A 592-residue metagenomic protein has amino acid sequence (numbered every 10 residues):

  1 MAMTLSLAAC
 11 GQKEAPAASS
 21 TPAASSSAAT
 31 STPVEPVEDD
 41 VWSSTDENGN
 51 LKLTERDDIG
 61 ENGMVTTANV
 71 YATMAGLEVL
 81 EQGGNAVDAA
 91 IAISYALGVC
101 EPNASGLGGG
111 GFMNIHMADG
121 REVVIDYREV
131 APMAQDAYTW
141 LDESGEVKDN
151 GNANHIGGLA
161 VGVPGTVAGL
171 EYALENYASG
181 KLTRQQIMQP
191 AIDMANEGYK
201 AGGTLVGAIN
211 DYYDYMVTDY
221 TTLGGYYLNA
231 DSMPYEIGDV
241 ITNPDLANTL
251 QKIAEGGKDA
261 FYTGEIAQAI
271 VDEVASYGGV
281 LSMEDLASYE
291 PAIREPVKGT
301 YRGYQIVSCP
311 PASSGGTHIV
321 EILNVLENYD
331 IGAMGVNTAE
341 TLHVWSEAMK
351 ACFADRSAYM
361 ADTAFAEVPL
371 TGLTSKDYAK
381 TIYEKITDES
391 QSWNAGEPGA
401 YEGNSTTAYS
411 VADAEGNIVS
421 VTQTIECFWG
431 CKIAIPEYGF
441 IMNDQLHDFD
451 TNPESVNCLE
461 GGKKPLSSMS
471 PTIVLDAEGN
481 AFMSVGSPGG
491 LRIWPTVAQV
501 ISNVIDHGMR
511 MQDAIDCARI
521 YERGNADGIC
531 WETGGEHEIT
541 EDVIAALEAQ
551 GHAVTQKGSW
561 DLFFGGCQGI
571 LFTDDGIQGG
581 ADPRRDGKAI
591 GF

Functional and structural regions predicted by a protein language model:
S6-A9: C-terminal motif of bacterial Sec signal peptides marking the signal peptidase cleavage site
G11-K13: Bacterial signal peptide processing site
V34-M74, A86-V87, I91-G256, F261-T263 (+6 more regions): Noncatalytic scaffold domains of N-terminal-nucleophile
W42, N328-I425, E437-Y438, Q445 (+1 more regions): Internal maturation/activation junctions in enzymes
V79-L80, A168-N176, G256-T263, Q268 (+1 more regions): Alpha-helical support elements that line or immediately flank enzyme active sites and cofactor-binding pockets
V99-V124, V280-S282, N417-M483, H507 (+1 more regions): Active-site rim segments in enzyme catalytic domains, especially the processed small/beta chain of N-terminal
A292-I293, G403-T406, S467-M469: Short, small/polar residue-rich loop motifs at catalytic or cofactor-binding pockets
E415, K463-P465, V497, D506-D561: Extended C-terminal subregions enriched in glycine
